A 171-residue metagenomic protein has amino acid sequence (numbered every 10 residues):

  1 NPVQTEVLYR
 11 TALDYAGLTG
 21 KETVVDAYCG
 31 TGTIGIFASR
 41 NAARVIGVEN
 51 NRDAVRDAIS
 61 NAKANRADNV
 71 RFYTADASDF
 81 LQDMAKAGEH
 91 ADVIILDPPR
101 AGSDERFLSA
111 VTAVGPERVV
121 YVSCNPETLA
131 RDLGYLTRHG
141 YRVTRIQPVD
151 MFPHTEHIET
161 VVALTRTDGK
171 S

Functional and structural regions predicted by a protein language model:
P2-S171: Rossmann-like S-adenosyl-L-methionine
